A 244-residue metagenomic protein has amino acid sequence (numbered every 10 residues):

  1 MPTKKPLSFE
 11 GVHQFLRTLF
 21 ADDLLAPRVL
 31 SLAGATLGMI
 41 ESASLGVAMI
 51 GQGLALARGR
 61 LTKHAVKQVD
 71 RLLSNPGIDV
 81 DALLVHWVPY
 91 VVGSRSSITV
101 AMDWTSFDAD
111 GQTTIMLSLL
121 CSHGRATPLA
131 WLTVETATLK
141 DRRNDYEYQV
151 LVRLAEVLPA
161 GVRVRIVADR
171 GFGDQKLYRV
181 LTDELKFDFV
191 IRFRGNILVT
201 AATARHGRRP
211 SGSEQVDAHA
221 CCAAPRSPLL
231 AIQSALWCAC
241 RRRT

Functional and structural regions predicted by a protein language model:
M1-S31, L37-S44, V85, S96 (+2 more regions): Single, function-defining residue in the core of a domain
F15-L19, G53, R71-N75, H86-V91 (+1 more regions): Residues that form generic nucleotide/phosphate-binding pockets
L30-G34, A48, K67: Non-catalytic, well-ordered alpha-helical scaffold segments
T36, A65-A130, E135: Active-site-proximal, Lys/Arg-enriched surface segment that forms a nucleic-acid-binding/basic interface patch
S42-Q52: Short, charged amphipathic recognition helices of the HTH superfamily and cognate SANT/SANTA-like modules
I50-G51, L117, V150-V152: Short, well-ordered amphipathic alpha-helices
L54-Q68: Short, basic interhelical loop/turn and adjoining N-cap of the next helix at nucleic-acid- or acidic-partner-contacting
